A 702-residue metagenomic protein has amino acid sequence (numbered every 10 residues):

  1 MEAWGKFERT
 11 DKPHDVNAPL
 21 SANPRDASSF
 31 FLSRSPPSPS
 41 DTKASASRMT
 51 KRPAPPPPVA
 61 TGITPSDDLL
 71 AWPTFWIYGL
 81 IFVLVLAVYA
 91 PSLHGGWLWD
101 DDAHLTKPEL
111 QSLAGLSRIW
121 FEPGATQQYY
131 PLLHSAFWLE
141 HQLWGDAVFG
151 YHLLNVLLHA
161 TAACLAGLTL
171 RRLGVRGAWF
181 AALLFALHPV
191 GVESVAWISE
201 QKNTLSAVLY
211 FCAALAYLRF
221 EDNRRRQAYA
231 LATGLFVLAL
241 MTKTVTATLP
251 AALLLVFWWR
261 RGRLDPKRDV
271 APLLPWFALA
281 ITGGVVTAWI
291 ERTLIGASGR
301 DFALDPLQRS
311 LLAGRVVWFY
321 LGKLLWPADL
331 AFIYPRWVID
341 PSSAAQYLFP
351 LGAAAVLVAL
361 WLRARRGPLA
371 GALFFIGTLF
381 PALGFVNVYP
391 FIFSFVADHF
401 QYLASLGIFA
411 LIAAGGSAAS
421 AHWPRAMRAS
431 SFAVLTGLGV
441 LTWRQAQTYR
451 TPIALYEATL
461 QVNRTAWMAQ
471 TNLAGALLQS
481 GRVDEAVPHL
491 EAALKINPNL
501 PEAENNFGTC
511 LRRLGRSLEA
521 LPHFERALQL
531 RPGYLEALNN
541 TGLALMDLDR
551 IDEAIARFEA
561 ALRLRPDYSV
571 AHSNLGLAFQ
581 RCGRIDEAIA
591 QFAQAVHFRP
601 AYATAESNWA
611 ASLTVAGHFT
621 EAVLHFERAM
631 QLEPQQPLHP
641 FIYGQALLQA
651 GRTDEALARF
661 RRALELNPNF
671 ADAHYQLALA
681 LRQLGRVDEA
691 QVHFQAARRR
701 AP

Functional and structural regions predicted by a protein language model:
E8, D15-A18, A22, A27: Short hydrophobic alpha-helical segments enriched in small aliphatic residues
P37-L518, G533-N539, L543, V570 (+2 more regions): Polytopic membrane enzymes that build or remodel cell-surface glycoconjugates and lipids
V462, I496, L530, L564 (+4 more regions): Structural marker of alpha-solenoid helical repeat scaffolds
Q470-L477, H489, A503-S517, H523 (+14 more regions): TPR/Sel1-like alpha-solenoid repeat signature
